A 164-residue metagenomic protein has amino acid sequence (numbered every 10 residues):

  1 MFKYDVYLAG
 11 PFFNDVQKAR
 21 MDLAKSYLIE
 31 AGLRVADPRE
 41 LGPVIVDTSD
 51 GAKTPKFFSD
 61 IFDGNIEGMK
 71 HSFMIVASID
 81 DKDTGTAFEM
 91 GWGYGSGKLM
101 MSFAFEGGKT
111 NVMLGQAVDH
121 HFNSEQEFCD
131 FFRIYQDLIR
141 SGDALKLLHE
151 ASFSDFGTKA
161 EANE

Functional and structural regions predicted by a protein language model:
M1-E164: Conserved catalytic or regulatory cores that recognize and/or transform ribose-phosphate-containing ligands
